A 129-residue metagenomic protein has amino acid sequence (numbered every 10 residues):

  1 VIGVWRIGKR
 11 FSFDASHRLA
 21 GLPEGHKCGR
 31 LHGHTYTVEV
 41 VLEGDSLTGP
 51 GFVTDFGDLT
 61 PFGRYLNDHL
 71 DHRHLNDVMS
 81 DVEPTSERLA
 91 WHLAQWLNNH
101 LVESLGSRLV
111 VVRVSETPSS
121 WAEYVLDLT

Functional and structural regions predicted by a protein language model:
V1-T129: Charge-rich, low-complexity N-terminal segments
